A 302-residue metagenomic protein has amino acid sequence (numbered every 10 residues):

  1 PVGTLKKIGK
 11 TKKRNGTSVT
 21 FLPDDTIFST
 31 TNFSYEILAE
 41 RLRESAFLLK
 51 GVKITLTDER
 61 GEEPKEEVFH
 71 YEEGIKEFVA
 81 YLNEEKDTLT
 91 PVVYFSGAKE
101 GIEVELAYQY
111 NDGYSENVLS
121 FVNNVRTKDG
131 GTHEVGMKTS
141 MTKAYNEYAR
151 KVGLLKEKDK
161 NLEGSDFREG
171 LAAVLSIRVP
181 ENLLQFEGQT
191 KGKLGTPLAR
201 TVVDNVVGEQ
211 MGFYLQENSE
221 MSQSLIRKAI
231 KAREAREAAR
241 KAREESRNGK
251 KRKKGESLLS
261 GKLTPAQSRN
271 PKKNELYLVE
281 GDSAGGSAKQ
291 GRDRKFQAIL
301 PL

Functional and structural regions predicted by a protein language model:
P1-L302: GHKL-family ATPase ATP-binding module
